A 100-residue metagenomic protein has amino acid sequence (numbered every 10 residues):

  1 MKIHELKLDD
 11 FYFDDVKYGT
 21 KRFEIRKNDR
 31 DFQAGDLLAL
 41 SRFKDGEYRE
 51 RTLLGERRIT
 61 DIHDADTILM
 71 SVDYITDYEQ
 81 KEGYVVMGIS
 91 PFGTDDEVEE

Functional and structural regions predicted by a protein language model:
M1-E100: Catalytic phosphate/metal-binding cores of nucleic-acid and nucleotide-processing enzymes, i.e., regions that mediate
